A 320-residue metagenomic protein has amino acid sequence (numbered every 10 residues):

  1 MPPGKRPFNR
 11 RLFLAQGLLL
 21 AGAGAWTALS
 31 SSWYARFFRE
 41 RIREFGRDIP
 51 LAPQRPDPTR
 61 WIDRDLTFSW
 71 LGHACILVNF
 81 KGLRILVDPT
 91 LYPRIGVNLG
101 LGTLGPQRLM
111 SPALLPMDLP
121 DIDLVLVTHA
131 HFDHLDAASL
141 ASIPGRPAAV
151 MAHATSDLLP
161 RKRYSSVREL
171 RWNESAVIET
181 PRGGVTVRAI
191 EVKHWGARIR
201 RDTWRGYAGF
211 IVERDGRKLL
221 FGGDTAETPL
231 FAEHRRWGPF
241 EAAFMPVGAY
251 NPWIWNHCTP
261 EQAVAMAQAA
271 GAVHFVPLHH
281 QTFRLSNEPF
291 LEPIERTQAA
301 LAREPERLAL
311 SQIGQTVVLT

Functional and structural regions predicted by a protein language model:
P2-R6, L12-W33: N-terminal export signals
G4, F8-L12, Q16, A148 (+2 more regions): Cap/insert and terminal regions of metallo-dependent hydrolase folds
R6-P7, A28-W61, T67-S69: C-terminal segment of N-terminal export signals and the immediately downstream linker at the start of the mature
I42-D63, M151-R217, E295-L319: Metallo-beta-lactamase
P53-R60, F80-L126, A137-S142, G196-R198 (+1 more regions): Pre-active-site segment of Zn-dependent metallo-hydrolases
L71-N79, I178-E241, I254, E261: Catalytic core of the metallo-beta-lactamase
P89-L91, A130, V192-K193, G223-T225 (+2 more regions): Active-site metal-binding loops of divalent metal-dependent hydrolases
P93-G100, A113-I178, I190-E191: Active-site HxH/HxHxD metal-binding segment of metal-dependent hydrolases
